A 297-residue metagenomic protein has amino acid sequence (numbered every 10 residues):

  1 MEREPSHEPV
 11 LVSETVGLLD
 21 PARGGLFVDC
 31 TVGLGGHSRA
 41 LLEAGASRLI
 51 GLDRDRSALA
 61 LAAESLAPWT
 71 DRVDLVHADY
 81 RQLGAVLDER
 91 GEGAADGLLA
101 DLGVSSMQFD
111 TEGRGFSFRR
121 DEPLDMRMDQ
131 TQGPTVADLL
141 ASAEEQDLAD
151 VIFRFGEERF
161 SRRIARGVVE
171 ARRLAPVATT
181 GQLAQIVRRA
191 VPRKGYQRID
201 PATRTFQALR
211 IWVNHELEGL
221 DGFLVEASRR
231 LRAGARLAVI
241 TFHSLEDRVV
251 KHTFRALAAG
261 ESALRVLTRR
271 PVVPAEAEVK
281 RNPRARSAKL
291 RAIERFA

Functional and structural regions predicted by a protein language model:
M1-A297: S-adenosyl-L-methionine-dependent methyltransferase catalytic core, i.e., the SAM/SAH-binding region
